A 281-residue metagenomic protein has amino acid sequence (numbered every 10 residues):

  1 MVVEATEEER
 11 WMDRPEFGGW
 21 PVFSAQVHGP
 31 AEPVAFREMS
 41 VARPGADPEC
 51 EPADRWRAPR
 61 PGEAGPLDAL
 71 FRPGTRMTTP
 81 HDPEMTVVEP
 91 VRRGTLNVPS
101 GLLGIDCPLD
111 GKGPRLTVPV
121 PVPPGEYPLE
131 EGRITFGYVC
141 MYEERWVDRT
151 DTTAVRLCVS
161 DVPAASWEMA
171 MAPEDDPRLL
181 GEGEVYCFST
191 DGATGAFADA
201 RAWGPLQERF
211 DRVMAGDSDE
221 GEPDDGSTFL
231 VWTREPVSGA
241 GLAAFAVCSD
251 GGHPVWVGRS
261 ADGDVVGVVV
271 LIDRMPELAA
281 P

Functional and structural regions predicted by a protein language model:
V2-P281: Intrinsically disordered, low-complexity acidic regions enriched in Pro/Ser/Thr
